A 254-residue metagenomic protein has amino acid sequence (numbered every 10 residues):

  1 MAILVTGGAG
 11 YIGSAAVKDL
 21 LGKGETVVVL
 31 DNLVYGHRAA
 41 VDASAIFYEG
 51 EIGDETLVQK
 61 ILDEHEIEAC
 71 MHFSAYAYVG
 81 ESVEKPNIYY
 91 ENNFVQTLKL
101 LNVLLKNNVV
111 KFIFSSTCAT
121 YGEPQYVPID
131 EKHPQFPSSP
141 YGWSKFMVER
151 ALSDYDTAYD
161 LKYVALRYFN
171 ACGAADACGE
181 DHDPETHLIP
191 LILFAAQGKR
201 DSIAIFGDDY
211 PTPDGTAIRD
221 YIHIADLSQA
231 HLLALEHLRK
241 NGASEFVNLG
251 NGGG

Functional and structural regions predicted by a protein language model:
M1-A171: N-terminal Rossmann-like NAD(P)+-binding domain of SDR-like oxidoreductases, especially those catalyzing
Y126, S202-I203, F246: A residue-level signal for beta-strand positions that form part of recognition/binding surfaces within mature
S153-L233, G253: NAD(P)-dependent short-chain dehydrogenase/reductase
A243: Short, small/polar-rich loop/turn modules that mediate ligand/substrate recognition or access, typified
L249: Conserved metal-phosphate-binding beta-hairpin within the catalytic cores of diverse ATP-dependent phosphoryl-transfer
